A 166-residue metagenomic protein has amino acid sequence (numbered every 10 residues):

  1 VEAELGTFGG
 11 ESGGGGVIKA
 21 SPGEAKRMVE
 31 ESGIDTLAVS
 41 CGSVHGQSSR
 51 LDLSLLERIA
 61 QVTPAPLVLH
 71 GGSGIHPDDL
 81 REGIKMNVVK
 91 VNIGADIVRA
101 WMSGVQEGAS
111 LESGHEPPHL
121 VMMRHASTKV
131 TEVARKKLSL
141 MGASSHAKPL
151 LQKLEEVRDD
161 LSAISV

Functional and structural regions predicted by a protein language model:
E2-A3, G114-R124, A143-L154: Flexible, glycine/charged-enriched surface loops at secondary-structure junctions
E2-A65, P77-V88, I93, R99 (+4 more regions): Alpha/beta enzyme core
L69-G71: Thr-Gly-centered strand-to-loop micro-motif
K90-E107, L111-P117, V121-T128, E132: Shared catalytic-loop signature of beta/alpha-barrel
V121, H125-E132, L151-I164: A short, charged, Gly/Pro-tolerant segment at domain boundaries
